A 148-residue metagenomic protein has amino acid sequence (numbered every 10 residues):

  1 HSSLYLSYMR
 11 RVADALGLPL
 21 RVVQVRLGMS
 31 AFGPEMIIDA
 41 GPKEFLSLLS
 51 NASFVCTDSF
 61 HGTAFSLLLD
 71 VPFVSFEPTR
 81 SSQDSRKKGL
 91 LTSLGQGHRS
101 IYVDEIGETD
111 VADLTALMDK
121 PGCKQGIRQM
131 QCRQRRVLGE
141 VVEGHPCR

Functional and structural regions predicted by a protein language model:
H1-R148: Active-site anion-handling motifs in enzyme catalytic cores
